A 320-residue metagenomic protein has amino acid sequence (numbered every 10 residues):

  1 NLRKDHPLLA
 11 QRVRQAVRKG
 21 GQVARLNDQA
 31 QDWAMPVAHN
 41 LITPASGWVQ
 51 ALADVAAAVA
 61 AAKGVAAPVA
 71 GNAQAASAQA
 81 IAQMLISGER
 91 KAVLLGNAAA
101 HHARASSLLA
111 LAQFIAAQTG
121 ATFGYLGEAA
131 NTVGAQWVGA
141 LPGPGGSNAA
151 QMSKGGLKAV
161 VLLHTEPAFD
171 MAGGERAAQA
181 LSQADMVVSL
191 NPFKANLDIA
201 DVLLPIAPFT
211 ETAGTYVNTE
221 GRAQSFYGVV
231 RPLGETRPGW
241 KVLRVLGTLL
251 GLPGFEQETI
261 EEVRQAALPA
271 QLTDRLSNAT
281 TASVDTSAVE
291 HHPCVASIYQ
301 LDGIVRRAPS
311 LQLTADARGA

Functional and structural regions predicted by a protein language model:
N1-T273, T314-A320: Non-catalytic alpha/beta scaffold blocks inside enzyme catalytic domains
T259-A320: Long, low-complexity segments enriched in small/aliphatic residues
